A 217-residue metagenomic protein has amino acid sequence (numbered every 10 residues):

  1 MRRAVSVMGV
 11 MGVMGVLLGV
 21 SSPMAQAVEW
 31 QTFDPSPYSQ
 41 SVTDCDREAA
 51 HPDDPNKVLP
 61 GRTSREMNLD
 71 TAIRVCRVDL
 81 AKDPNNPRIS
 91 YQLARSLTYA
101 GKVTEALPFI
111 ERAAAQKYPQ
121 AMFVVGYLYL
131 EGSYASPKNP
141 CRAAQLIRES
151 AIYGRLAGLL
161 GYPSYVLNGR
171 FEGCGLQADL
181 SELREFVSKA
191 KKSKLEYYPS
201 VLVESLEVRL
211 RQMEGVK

Functional and structural regions predicted by a protein language model:
A25-V75: N-terminal leader/linker segments that initiate helical-solenoid repeat arrays
W30-P37, S41-D44, G173-K217: Terminal, low-structured helical/coil segments at or just beyond the last alpha-helical repeat
S41, K82-P87, A115-M122, E131-S133 (+4 more regions): Short helix-capping/linker turns of helical repeat alpha-solenoids
A50-D53, T98-G101, G126-P137, P163-C174 (+1 more regions): Short coil/turn linking the two alpha-helices of tandem helical-hairpin repeats
Q92, V124, G161, L206-R209: "A position-specific structural signal for the A-helix of alpha-solenoid helical repeats
